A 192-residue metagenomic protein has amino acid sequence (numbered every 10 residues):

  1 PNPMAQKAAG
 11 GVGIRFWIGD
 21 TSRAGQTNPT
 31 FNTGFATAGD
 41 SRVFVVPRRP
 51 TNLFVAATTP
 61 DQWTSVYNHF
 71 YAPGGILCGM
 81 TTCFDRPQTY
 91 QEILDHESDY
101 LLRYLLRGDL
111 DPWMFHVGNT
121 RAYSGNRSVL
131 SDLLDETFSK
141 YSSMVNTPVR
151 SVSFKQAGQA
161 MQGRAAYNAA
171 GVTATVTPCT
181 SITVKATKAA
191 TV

Functional and structural regions predicted by a protein language model:
P1-N52, A57, W113, S124: Catalytic domains of cell-wall/extracellular-matrix polysaccharide-remodeling enzymes, centered on de-N-acetylation
F16-T21, N146-F154: Acidic/polar loop patches that form or flank catalytic/metal-binding clefts of enzymes that bind anionic ligands
P29, V66, R121, F154 (+1 more regions): Solvent-exposed, non-transmembrane amphipathic alpha-helical segments
T33-A36, D61-T64, A166-G171: Short, surface-exposed amphipathic charged segments that create phosphate/polyanion-binding patches used for binding
V45, L110-M114, S181-K185: Ordered hydrophobic segments in well-structured contexts
P50, V117, K188: A broadly conserved detector of short glycine/acidic/proline-rich loop/turn motifs that flank catalytic sites and bind
A56-R150: Catalytic grooves of carbohydrate-active enzymes
K155-V192: Surface beta-strand/loop "capping" patches
